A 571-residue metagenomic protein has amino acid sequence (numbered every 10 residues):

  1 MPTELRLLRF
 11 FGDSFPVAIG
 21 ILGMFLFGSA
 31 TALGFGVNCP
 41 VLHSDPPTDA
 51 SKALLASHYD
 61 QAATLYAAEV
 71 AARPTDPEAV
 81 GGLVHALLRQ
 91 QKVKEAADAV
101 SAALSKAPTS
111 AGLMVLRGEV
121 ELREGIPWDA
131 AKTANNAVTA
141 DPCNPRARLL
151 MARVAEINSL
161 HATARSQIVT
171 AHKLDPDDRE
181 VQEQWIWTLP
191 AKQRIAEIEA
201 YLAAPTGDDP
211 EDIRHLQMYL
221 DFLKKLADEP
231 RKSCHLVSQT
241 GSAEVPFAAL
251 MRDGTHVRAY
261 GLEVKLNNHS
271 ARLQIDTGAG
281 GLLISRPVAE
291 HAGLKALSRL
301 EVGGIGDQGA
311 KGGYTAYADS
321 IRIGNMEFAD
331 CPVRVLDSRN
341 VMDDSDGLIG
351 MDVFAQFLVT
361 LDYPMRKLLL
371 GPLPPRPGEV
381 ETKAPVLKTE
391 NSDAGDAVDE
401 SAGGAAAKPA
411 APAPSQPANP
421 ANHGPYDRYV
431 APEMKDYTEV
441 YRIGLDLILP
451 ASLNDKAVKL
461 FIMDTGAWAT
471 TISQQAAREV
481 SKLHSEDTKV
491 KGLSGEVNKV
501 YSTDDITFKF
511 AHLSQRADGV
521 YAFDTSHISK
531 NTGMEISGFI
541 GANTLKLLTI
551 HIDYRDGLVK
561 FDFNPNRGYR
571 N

Functional and structural regions predicted by a protein language model:
M1-D13: N-terminal secretory signal peptides that target proteins for export/translocation
L5, I21-G23, N391: Serine/threonine-rich, low-complexity intrinsically disordered segments
F10-F11, F25-F27, A397: Compositionally biased, low-complexity segments
D13-G20, A134, A394: Generic short amphipathic/hydrophobic targeting helices enriched at N-termini, encompassing Sec-type signal peptides
P16-A32: Bacterial N-terminal signal peptides
G34-T48, L55, Y59-T64, A68 (+2 more regions): Pepsin/retropepsin-fold aspartyl endopeptidases
